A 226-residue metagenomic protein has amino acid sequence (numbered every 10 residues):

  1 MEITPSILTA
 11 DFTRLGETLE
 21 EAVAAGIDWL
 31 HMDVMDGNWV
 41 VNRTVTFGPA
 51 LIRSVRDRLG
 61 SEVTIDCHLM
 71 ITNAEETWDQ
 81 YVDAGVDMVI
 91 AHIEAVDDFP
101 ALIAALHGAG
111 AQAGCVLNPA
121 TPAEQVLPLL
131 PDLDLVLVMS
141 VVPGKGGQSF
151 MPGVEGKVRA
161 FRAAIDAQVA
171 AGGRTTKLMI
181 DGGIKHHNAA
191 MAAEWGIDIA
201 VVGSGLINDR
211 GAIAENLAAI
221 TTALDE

Functional and structural regions predicted by a protein language model:
E2-I7, L30-M32, V63-L69, V89-A91 (+4 more regions): Hydrophobic faces of well-ordered beta-strands that scaffold small-molecule active sites in alpha/beta enzyme cores
L15, A22, D33, Y81 (+6 more regions): Conserved, mostly hydrophobic/aromatic
T18-L19, N73-D83, A120-D132, G183-A200: Catalytic cores of alpha/beta
A25, A84, A109, W195-G196: Structural motif
W29-P49, V141-S149, I207: Glycine-rich, proline-tolerant flexible connector loops at the mouths of alpha/beta enzymes
T44-C67, A105-G114, V154-R174, L178 (+1 more regions): Alpha-helix-loop-beta-strand connector modules within alpha/beta enzyme cores
V89-D98, L137-S149, W195-N216: Glycine-rich phosphate-binding active-site loops on the catalytic face of alpha/beta enzymes
V116-A160: Histidine/lysine/aspartate-rich catalytic loop segments that bind and position anionic ligands
